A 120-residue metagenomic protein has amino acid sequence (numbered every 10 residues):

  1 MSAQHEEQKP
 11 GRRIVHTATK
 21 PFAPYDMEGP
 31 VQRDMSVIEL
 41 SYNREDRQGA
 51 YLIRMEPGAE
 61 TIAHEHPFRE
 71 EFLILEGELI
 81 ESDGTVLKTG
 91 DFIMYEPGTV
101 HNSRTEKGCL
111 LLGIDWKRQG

Functional and structural regions predicted by a protein language model:
M1-D46: A short, N-terminal "cap"/entry segment at the start of jelly-roll beta-barrel domains of the cupin/DSBH fold
R33, P97-G120: Ligand-binding loop in jelly-roll beta-barrel domains
V37-E39, A50-R54, E71, F92-M94: Conserved hydrophobic/aromatic beta-strand scaffold that supports enzyme active sites
E39-Y42, M55-P67: Short beta-strand/loop turn elements enriched in aromatics
E45-R47, P57-A59, E78, Q119: Short, charged/polar surface micro-motifs in flexible loops or helix N-caps
Y51-I53, I62-H66, D83-G84, S103-T105: Short histidine-centered beta-strand/loop micro-motifs that create catalytic or ligand/metal-coordination sites
P57, H66-S82: Glycine- and acidic-residue-biased ligand/ion/polar-headgroup-sensing regions
E81-V100: Short acidic-glycine-tyrosine-enriched beta hairpin
